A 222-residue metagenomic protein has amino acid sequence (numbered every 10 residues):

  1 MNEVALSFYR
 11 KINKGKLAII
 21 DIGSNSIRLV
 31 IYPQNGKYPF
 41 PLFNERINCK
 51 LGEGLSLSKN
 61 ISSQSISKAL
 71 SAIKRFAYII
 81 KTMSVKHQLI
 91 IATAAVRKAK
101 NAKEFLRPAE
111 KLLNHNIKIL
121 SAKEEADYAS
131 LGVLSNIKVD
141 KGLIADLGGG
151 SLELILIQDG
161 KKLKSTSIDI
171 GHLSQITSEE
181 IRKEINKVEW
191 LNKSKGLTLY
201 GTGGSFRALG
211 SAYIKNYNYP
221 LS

Functional and structural regions predicted by a protein language model:
M1-S24, V30-I144, I155-S222: Nucleotide/phosphate-binding catalytic cleft detector across ATP-hydrolyzing and phosphate-transferring enzymes
G149: Active-site-adjacent helix-turn-beta-strand microarchitecture at beta-sheet edges that either contains or buttresses
